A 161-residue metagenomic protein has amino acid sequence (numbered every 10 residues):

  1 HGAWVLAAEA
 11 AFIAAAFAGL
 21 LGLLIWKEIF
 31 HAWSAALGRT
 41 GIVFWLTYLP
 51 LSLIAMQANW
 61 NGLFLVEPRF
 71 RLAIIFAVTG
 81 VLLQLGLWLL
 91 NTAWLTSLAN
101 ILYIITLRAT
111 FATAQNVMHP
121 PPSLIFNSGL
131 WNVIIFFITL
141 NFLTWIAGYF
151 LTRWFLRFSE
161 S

Functional and structural regions predicted by a protein language model:
G2-S161: Polytopic transmembrane helical bundles with strong interfacial aromatic enrichment
